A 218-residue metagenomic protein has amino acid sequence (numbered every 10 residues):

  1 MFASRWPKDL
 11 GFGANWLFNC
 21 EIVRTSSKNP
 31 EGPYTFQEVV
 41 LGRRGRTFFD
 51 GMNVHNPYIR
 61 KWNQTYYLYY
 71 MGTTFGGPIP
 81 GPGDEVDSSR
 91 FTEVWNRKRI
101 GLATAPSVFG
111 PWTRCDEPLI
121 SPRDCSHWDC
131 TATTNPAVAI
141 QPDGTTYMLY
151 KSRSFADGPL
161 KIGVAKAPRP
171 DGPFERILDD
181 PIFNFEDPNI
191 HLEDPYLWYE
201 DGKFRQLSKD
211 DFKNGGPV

Functional and structural regions predicted by a protein language model:
M1-V218: Carbohydrate-active catalytic/glycan-binding domains of CAZyme proteins, especially the secreted or lumenal ectodomains
